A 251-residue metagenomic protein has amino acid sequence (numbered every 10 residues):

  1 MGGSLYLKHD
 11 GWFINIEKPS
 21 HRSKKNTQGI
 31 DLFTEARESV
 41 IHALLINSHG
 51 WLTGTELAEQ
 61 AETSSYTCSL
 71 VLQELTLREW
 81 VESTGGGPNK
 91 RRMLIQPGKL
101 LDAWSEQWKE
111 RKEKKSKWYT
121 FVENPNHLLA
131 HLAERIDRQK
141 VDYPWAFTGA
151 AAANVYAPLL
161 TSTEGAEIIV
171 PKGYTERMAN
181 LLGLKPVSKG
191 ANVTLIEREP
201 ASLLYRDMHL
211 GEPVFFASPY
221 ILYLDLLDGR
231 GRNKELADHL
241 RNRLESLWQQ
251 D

Functional and structural regions predicted by a protein language model:
M1-S23: Domain-level recognition of nuclease-like catalytic cores that cleave nucleotide substrates
S4-W12, T53-T55, G173, L181-D251: C-terminal regulatory/effector modules of DNA-binding transcriptional regulators
I16-S39: Short alpha-helical segments that sit at the start of domains
E17, Q28, L100-K117, F121: Interdomain hinge/linker segments and adjacent boundary elements that couple functional modules
Q28-A36, H49, Q60-T67, F215: Short, well-structured alpha-helical patches and their helix-loop capping segments that border functional surfaces
A36-A43, N47, L222, L226: Solvent-exposed, amphipathic alpha-helical segments
I41-S105: Loop-centered beta-sheet repeat module
K112-E199: Short gly/ser-rich loop at a beta-strand->alpha-helix junction or flexible surface loop bordering the NTP-binding
